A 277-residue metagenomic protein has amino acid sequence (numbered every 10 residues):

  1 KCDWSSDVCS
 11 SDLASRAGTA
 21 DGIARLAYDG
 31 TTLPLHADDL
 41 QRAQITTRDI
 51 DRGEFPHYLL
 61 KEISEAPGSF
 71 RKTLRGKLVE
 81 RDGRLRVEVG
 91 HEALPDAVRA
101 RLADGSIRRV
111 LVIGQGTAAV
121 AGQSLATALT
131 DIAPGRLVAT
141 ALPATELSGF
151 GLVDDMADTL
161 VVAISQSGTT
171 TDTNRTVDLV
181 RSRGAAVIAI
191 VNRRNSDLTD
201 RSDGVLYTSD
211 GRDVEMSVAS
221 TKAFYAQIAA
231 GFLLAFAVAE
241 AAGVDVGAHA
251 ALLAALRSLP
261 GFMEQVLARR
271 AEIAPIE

Functional and structural regions predicted by a protein language model:
K1-W4, V8: Single conserved hydrophobic/aromatic residue that forms the stacking wall/gate of nucleotide- or nucleobase-binding
S6, A20, A24-A27, L33-A37 (+6 more regions): Short helix/loop capping segments that flank catalytic or ligand/cofactor-binding pockets
C9-A14: Solvent-exposed alpha-helical segments and adjacent loops that form catalytic or protein-interaction surfaces
S15-E88, G204-T208, A219-A254: Terminal amphipathic helices with adjacent charged low-complexity linkers/tails
S69, A93, A97, E146 (+3 more regions): Well-ordered alpha-helical segments embedded in enzymatic catalytic cores
D82-D104, A268-E277: A short, well-structured juxtamembrane/interface segment
L85-V89, I164-S167, G184, M263-R269: Short, flexible loop segments at the rims of nucleotide/cofactor-binding pockets, characterized by
G105-L259: Glycine-rich phosphate-binding loops that contact phosphosugars or nucleotide phosphates
